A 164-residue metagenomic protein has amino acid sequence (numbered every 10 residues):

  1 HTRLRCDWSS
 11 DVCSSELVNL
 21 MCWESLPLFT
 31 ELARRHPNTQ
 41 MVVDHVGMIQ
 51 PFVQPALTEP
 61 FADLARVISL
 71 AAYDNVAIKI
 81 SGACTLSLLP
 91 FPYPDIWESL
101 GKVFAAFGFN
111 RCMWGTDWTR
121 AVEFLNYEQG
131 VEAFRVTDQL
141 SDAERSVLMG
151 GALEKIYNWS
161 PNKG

Functional and structural regions predicted by a protein language model:
H1-V12: Single conserved hydrophobic/aromatic residue that forms the stacking wall/gate of nucleotide- or nucleobase-binding
D7, L89, E123-F124: Alpha-helix N-cap/helix-start motif
S10-M113, P161-K163: Catalytic pocket-lining loop regions of alpha/beta-barrel enzymes, especially the amidohydrolase/enolase/GH5 lineages
T85-L86, R120-V122: Short, active-site-adjacent cap segments at secondary-structure transitions
K102, F107-M113, V122-G164: Mid-to-C-terminal alpha-helical segments outside catalytic/metal-binding sites
D117: Active-site glycine-centered loops adjacent to acidic/histidine catalytic or metal-binding residues that shape
